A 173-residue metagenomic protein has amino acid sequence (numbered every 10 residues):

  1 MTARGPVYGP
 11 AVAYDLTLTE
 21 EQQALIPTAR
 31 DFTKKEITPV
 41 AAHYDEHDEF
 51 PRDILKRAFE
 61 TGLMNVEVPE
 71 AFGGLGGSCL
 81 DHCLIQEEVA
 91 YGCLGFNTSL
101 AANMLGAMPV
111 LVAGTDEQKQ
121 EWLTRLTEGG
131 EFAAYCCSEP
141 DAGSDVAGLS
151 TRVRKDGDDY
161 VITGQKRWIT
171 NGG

Functional and structural regions predicted by a protein language model:
M1-E21: Intrinsic disorder at enzyme termini
L18-E36: Mature N-terminal segment immediately following signal peptide/propeptide cleavage in secreted/periplasmic
R30, F59-F132, T170-G172: Internal helix-loop-helix
T38-H47: C-terminal helix-coil-helix/basic helical segment that borders enzyme active sites and/or dimer interfaces and provides
F50-P51: His/Cys-centered metal/cofactor-coordination and adjacent catalytic loops
G74-L75, E117-G173: Glycine-rich, Trp-frequent "lid" loop and neighboring beta-strands that shape and gate the flavin cofactor pocket
